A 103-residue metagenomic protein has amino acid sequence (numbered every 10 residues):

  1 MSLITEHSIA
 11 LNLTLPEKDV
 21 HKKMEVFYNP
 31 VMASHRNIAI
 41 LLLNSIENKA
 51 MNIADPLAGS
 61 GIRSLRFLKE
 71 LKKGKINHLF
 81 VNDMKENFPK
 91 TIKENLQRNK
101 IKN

Functional and structural regions predicted by a protein language model:
M1-N103: SAM-dependent transferase fold signal centered on methyltransferase-like domains, encompassing both Class I
